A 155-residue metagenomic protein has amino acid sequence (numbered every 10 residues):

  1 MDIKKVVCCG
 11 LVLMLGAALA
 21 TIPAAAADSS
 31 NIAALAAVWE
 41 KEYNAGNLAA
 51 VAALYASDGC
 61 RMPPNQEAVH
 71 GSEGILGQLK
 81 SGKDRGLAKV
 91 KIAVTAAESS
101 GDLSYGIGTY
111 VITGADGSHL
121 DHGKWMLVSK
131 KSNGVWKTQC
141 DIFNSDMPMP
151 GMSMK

Functional and structural regions predicted by a protein language model:
M1-L11: Bacterial N-terminal signal peptides that target proteins for export
K4, A17, M152-K155: Absolute N-terminal positional cue centered near the fourth residue
K4, I22-A25: Short, low-complexity disordered leader/linker segments with a strong preference for bacterial N-terminal type II
C9-A20: Bacterial N-terminal signal peptides
A25-A53, C60-K155: A beta-strand edge to alpha-helix "cap/lid" segment located at domain peripheries
